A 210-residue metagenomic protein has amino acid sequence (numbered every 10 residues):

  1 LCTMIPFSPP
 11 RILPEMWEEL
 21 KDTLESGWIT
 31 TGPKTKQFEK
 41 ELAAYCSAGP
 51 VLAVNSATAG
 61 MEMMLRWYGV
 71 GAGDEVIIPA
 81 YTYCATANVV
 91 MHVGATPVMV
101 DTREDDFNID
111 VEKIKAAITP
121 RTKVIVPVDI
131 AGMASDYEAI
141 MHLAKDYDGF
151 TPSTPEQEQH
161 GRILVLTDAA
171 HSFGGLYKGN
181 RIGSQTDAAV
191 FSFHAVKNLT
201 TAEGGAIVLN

Functional and structural regions predicted by a protein language model:
L1-W67, G71, I140: Conserved PLP-binding active-site segment in aminotransferase class I/II-type PLP enzymes
T31-T35, A57-M61, T82-Y83, F107 (+2 more regions): Conserved donor sugar-nucleotide recognition element shared by glycan-biosynthetic enzymes
Y45, V70, T119, I182-G183 (+1 more regions): Alpha-helix termination/capping residues and helix-transition junctions
A48, T119-K123, G179, T186-D187: Active-site acidic short loop of glycosyltransferases
A53, V76, A144-Y147, I182 (+2 more regions): Structured catalytic cores of enzymes that bind and process phosphorylated ligands/cofactors
R66, V70-A169, L176: PLP-dependent aminotransferase-like
T154-T200: Conserved active-site segment immediately N-terminal to the catalytic lysine that forms the internal aldimine
F191-S192, A206-N210: Short beta-strand-to-turn element immediately C-terminal to the catalytic PLP-Schiff-base lysine in fold type I
